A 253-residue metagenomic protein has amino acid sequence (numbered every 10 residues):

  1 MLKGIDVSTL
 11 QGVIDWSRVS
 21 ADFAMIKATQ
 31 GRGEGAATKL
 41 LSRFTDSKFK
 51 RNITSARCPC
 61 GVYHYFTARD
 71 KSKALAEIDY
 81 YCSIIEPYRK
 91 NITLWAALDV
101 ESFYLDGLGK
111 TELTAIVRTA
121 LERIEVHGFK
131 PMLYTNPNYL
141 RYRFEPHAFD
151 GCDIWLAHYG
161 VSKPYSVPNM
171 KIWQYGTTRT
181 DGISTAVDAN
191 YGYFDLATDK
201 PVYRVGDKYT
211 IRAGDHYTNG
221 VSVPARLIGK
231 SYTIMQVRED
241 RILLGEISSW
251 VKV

Functional and structural regions predicted by a protein language model:
M1, H127-Y142: Aromatic-lined carbohydrate-recognition surfaces of secreted/lumenal glycan-active proteins
M1-L121, E125-G128: Substrate-binding cleft of extracellular glycoside hydrolase catalytic domains
M1-R18, D22, E145-R204: Functionally critical loop-and-helix segments that line ligand-binding/catalytic clefts of soluble enzyme domains
T9-Q11, Q30, H64-F66, S102 (+5 more regions): A mature extracytoplasmic/lumenal domain signature
C60, K130-M132, I154: Hydrophobic anchor at the start of a short beta-strand that flanks the dinucleotide cofactor-binding loop
K73-A76, Y139-A148: Glycine-rich, charge-decorated loop segments at or immediately adjacent to ligand/cofactor-binding or catalytic sites
P201-M235: Beta-loop motif signature
V223-V253: Basic/aromatic-rich interaction segments and small domains that mediate binding to polyanionic partners
